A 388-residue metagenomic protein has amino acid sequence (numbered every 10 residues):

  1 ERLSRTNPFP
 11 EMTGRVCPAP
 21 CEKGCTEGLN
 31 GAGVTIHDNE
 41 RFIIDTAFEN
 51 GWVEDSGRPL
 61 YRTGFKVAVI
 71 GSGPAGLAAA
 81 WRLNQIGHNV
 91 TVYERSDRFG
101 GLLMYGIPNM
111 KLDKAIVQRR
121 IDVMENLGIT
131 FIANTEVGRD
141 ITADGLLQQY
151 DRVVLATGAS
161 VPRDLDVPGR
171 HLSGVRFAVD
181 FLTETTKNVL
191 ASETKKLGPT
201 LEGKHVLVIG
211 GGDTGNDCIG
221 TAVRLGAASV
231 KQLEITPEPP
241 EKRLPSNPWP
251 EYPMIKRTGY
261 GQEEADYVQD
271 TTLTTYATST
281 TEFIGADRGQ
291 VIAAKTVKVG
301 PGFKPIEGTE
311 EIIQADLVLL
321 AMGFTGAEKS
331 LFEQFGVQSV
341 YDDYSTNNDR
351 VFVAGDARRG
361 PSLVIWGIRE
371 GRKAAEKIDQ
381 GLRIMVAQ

Functional and structural regions predicted by a protein language model:
E1-R15, A19, N30-Y61, T185-T186: Ferredoxin-type iron-sulfur electron-transfer modules in oxidoreductases and energy-metabolism complexes
S4-I36, G71, G76-A78, V154 (+2 more regions): Cysteine-centered iron-sulfur cluster-binding motifs in ferredoxin-type domains/subunits of redox enzymes
E40-Q388: Residues forming the flavin
